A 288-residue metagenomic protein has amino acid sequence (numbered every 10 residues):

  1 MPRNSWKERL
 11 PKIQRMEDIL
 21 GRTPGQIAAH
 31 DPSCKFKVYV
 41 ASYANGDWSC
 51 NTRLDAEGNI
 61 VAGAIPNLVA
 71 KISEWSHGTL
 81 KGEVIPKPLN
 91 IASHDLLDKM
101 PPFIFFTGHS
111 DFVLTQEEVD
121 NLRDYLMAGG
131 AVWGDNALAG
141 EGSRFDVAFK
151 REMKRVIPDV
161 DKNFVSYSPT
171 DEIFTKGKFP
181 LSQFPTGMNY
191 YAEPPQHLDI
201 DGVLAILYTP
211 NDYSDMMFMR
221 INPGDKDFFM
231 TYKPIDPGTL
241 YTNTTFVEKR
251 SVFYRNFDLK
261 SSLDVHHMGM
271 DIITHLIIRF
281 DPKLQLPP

Functional and structural regions predicted by a protein language model:
M1-F103, H109-S110, Y213-S214, R220-P288: Aromatic-Pro/Gly-enriched surface loop or interdomain linker that acts as a lid/target-recognition segment
T23-A29, A92, N189-D199, V203-I206 (+1 more regions): Short, surface-exposed beta-strand/loop micro-motifs that present aromatic residues
K37-V40, P102-F106, A131-D135, N163-S166 (+1 more regions): Structural recognition of the beta-strand scaffold that forms the well-ordered cores of secreted hydrolase catalytic
G63, P180, P194-L198: Extended interaction regions within the primary functional domain
L80, T175, P185, I200-V203: Intrinsically disordered, low-complexity segments enriched in small/polar residues
K99-M100, M127-A128, I200-G202: Short, well-ordered loop/turn elements at secondary-structure boundaries
V113-E193, D264: A glycine-rich, often tryptophan-bearing local segment used as a flexible ligand/cofactor-contacting loop or short
G142, D215-M216: A short local loop/turn or secondary-structure capping micro-motif enriched for an aromatic residue
